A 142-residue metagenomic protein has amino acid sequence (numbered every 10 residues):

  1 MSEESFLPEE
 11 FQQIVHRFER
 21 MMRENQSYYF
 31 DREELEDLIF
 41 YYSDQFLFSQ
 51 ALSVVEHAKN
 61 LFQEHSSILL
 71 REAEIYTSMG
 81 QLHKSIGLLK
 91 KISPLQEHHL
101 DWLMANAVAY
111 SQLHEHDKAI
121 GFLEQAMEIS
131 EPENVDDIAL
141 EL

Functional and structural regions predicted by a protein language model:
E33, S67, D101, N134-E141: Start-of-helix register in tetratricopeptide repeats
D37-L38, E72, N106, L142: Structural register within alpha-helical repeat arrays
Q63, E97, E131-E133: Short coil turns that delineate tetratricopeptide repeat
